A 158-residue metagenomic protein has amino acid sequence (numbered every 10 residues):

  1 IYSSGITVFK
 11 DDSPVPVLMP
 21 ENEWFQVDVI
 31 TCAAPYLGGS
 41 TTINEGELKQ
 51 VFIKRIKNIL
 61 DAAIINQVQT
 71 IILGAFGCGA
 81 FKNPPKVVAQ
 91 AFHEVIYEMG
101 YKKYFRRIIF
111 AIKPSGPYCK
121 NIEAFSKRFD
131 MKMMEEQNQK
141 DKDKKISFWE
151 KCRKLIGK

Functional and structural regions predicted by a protein language model:
I1-K158: Macrodomain-like recognition of ADP-ribose-binding/processing modules
